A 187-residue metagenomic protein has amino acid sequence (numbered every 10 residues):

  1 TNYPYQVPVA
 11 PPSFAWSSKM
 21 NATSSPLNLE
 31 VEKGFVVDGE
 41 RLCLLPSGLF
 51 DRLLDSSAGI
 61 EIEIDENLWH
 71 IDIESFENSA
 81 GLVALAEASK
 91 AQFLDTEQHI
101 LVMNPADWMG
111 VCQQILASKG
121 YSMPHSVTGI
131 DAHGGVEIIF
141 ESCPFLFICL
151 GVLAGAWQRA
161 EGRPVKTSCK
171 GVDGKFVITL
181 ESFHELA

Functional and structural regions predicted by a protein language model:
N2-P144, K170-T179, F183-A187: N-terminal accessory segment detector
I148-P164: Short, non-transmembrane amphipathic alpha-helical segments
V165-C169: Structured alpha-helical bundle/scaffold domains in large eukaryotic membrane-trafficking regulators
